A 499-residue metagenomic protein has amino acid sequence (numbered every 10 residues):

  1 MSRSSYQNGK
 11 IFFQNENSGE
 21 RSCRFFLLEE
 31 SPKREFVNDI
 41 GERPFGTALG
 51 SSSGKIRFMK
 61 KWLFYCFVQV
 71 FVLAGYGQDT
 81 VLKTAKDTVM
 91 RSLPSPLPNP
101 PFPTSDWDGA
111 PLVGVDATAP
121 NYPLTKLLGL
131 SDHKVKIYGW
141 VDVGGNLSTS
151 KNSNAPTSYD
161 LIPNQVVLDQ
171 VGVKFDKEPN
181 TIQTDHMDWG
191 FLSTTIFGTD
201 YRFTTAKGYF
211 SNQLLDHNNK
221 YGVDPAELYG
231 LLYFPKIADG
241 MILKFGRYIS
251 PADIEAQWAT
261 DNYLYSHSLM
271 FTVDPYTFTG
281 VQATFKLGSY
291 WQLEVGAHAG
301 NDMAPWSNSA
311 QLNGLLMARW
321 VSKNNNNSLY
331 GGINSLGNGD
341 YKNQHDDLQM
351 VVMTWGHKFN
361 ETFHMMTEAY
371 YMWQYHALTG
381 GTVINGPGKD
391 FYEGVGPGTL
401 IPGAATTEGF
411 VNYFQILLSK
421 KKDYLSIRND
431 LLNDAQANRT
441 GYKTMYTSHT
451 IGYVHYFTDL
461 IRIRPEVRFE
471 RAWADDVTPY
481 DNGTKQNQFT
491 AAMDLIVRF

Functional and structural regions predicted by a protein language model:
M1, Q7-E30, R34-P103: Cleavable N-terminal export/targeting peptides
K10, F175-I182, Y233-P235, M372-V383 (+1 more regions): Short regulatory "switch" loops immediately downstream of catalytic or recognition motifs within protein catalytic
G41, L168, V223-P225, Q488-A491: A broad structural signal for short, well-ordered beta-strand segments within beta-sheet-rich domains
I56-W62, G75-K151: N-terminal periplasmic/intermembrane-space "pro-region" immediately following the signal or transit peptide
D79-L82, M90-L93, L97, D108 (+4 more regions): Outer-membrane beta-barrel pore domains
Y122, P225, F278, G409 (+1 more regions): Short, conserved clusters of charged catalytic residues that mark active-site and nucleotide-handling motifs
L128-T149, S153, S158-M303, N308-A310 (+5 more regions): Outer membrane beta-barrel
